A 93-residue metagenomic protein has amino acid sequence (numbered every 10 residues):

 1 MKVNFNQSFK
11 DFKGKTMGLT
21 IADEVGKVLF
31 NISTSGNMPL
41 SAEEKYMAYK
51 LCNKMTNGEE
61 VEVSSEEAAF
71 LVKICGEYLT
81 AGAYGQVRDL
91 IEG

Functional and structural regions predicted by a protein language model:
M1-G93: Positively charged, low-complexity terminal tracts and the immediately adjacent first secondary-structure elements
